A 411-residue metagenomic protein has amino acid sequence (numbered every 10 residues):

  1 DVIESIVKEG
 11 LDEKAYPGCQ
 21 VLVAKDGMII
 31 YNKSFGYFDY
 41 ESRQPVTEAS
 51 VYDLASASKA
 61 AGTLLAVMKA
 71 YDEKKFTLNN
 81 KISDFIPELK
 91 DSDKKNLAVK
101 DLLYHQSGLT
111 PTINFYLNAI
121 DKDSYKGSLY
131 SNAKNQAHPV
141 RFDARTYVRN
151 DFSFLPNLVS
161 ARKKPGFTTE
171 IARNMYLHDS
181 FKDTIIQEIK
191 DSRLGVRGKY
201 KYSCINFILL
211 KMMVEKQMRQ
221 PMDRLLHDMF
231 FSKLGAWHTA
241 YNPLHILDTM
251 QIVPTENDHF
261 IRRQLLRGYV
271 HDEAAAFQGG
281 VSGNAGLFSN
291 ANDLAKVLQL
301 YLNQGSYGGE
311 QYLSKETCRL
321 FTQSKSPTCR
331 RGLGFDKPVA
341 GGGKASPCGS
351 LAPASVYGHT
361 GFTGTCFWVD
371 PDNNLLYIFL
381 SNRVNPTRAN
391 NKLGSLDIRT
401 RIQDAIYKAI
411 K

Functional and structural regions predicted by a protein language model:
V2-L54, K75-T77, I186-K190, L265 (+3 more regions): Short, conserved catalytic-motif segment at the N-terminal edge
V7, G27, V51-N79, L102 (+4 more regions): Active-site SXXK
K8-G10, V51, F321, L351-Y357 (+1 more regions): Short, P/G- and charge-enriched loop/turn segments at secondary-structure junctions
Q20-L22, Y31, D53, D101-Y104 (+3 more regions): Structural recognition of the beta-strand scaffold that forms the well-ordered cores of secreted hydrolase catalytic
N32-F35, T112-N118, N242, L380 (+1 more regions): Short, solvent-exposed loop/turn and secondary-structure capping segments
L78-S92, K233: Short, glycine/proline-biased beta-turn/loop segments that scaffold the active-site neighborhood
K95-S355: Short, surface-exposed loop or secondary-structure junction motifs that flank catalytic or metal-binding residues
H359-K411: Structured C-terminal helix/loop/strand segments within mature extracytoplasmic catalytic/sensor domains
